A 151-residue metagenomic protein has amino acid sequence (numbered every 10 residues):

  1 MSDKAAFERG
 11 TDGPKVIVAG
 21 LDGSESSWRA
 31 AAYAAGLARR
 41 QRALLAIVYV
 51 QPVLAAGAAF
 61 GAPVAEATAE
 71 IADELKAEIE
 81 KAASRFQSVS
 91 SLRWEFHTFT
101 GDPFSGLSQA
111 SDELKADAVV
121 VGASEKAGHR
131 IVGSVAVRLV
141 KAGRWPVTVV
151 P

Functional and structural regions predicted by a protein language model:
M1-D12, S84-V119, K126: Structural beta-alpha unit
A6-G61, A142: Small/aliphatic-rich secondary-structure junction motif
V48, E95-F99, T148: General small-molecule cofactor/ligand-binding pocket signal
Y49, G122-S124, P151: Short secondary-structure boundary segments
A62-E66, E113-K115, V137-R138: Short, hinge-like loop/turn segments at secondary-structure boundaries
V64-A77: A short acidic, glycine-rich active-site loop that binds or catalyzes chemistry on phosphate/adenosine moieties
A118-A142: Glycine-rich, Arg-bearing micro-motifs that act as flexible, cationic patches
A142-P151: Short, acidic/small-residue loops that bind anionic groups at enzyme active sites
